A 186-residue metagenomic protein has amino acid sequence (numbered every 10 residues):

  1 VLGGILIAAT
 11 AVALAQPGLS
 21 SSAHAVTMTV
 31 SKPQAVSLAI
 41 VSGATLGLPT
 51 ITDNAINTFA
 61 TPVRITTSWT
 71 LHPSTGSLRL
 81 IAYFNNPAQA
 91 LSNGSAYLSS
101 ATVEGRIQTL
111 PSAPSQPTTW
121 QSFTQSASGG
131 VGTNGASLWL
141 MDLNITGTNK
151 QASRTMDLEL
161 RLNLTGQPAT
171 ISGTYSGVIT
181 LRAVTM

Functional and structural regions predicted by a protein language model:
V1-S20: Sec-dependent, cleavable N-terminal signal peptides
A15-P117, L138-M186: N-terminal small/polar-rich segments of proteins
W120-F123: Tryptophan-centered short beta-strand motifs
Q125-L143: Extended, solvent-exposed segments with strong compositional bias
